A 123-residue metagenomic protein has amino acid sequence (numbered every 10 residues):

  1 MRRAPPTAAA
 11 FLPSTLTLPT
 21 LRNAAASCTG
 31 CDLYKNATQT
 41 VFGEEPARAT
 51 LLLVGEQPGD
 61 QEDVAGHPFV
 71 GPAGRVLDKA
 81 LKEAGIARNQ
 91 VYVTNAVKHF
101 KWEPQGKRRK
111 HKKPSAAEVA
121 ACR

Functional and structural regions predicted by a protein language model:
M1-R123: A polyanion-binding, active-site-adjacent surface
